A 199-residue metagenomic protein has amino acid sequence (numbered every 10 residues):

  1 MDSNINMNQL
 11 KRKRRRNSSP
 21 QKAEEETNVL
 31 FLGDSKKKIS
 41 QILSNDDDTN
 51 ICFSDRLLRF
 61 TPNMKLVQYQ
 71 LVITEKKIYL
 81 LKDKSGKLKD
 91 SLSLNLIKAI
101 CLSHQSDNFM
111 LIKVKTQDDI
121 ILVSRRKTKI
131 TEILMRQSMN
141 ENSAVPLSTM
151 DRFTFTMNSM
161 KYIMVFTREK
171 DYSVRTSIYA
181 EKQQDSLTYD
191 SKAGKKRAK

Functional and structural regions predicted by a protein language model:
M1-K11, R15-R16, D190-K199: Long eukaryotic intrinsically disordered, low-complexity acidic serine/threonine/proline-rich tail regions that act as
M1-N6, E26-N28, S35-I39, Y162 (+3 more regions): Intrinsically disordered, low-complexity serine/threonine-rich regulatory regions of eukaryotic proteins
N4, S19, M139, T149-M150: Compositionally biased regions
N6-F60, M64-V72: Disordered, polybasic Ser/Thr-rich segments at the N-terminal boundary of pleckstrin homology
N45, N140-E141: Surface-exposed polar/charged interaction patches
D48-K129, L134-Q137, L147, R152 (+1 more regions): Phosphoinositide-binding peripheral membrane targeting modules
